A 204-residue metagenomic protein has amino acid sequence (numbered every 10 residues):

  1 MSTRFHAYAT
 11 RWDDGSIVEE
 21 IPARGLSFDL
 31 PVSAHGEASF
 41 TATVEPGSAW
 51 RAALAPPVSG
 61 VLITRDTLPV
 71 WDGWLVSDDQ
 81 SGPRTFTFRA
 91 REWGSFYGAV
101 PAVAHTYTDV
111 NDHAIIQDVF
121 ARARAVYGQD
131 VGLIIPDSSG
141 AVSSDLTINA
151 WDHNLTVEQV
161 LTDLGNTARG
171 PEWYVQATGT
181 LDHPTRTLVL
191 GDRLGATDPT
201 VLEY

Functional and structural regions predicted by a protein language model:
M1-A53, R84, R91-Y97: Juxtamembrane "anchor/assembly" segments of surface/extracellular structural proteins
T3-W12, E45-Q80, H105-V126, T162: Short, acidic/charged, Gly/Pro-enriched secondary-structure junctions
A9-G15, V32-A34, T43-A49, S59-T64 (+4 more regions): N-terminal start-of-chain detector that recognizes signal peptides and the immediate post-cleavage beginning
V18-G25, W71-V76, P199-Y204: Short amphipathic beta-strand/extended segments with alternating polar/hydrophobic composition
R24-P31, L75-Q80, Y174-G179: Short amphipathic beta-strand and strand-loop transition segments with alternating hydrophobic
T85, R91-Y204: Charged- and aromatic-enriched interaction segments used to assemble and dock large macromolecular complexes
